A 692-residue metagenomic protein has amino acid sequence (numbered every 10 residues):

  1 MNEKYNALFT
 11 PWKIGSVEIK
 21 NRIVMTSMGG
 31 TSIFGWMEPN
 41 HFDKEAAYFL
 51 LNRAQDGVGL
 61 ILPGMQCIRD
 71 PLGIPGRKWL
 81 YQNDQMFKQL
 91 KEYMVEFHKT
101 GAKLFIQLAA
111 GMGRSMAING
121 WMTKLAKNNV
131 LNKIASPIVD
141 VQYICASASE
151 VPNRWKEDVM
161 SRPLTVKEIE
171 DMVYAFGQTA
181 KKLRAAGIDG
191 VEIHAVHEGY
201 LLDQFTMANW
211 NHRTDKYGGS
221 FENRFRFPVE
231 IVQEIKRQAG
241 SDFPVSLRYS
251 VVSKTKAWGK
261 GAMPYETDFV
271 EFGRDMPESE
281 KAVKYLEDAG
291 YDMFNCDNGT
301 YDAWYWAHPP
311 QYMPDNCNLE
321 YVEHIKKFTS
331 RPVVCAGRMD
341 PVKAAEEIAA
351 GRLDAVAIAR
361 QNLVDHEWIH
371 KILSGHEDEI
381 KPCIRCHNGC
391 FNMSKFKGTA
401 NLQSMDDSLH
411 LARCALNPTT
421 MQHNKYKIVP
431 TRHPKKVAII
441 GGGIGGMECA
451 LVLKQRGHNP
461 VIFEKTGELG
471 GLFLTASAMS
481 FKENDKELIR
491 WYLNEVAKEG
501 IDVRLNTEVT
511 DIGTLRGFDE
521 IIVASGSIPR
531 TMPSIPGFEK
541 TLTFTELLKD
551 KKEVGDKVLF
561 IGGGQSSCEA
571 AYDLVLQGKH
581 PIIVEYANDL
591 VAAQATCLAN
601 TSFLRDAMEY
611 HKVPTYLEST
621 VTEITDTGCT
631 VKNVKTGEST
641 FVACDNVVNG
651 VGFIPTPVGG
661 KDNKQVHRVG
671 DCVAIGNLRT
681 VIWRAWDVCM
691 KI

Functional and structural regions predicted by a protein language model:
M1-I440, I444, E448-Q455, P460 (+3 more regions): Flavin-dependent oxidoreductase catalytic cores
E3-W12, D43-K44, T419-N424, I501-T507 (+2 more regions): Short gly/ser/thr-rich secondary-structure transition/capping motifs
W36-N40, P309, A593-C597, R679-T680: Short, solvent-exposed loop/turn segments at secondary-structure boundaries
H197, M339-D340, T507-V509, S619 (+1 more regions): Short beta->alpha linker loops
A349, E495, T514-L515, A607 (+1 more regions): Structural alpha-helical scaffold elements that stabilize or flank donor/cofactor-binding regions in carbohydrate
T431-I462, R504-G517, A524-I535, K540 (+3 more regions): Rossmann-like dinucleotide/flavin-binding elements
N459-E499, A571-T620: Rossmann-like dinucleotide-binding cores of NAD(P)H-dependent redox enzymes
